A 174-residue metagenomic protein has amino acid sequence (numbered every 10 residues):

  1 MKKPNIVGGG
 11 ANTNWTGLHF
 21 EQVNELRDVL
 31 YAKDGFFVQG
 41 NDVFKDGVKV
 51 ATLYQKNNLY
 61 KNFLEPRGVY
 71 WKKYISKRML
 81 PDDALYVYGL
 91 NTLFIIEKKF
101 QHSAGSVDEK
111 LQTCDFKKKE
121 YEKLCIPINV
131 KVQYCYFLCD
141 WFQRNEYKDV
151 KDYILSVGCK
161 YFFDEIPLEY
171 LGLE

Functional and structural regions predicted by a protein language model:
M1, K119, W141-E174: Non-catalytic C-terminal interaction segments of nucleic acid-processing enzymes
M1-V48, Q55-Y60: Nuclease-adjacent, charged terminal/linker segments that flank catalytic cores
L30-Y31, L64, I154: Hydrophobic alpha-helix position signal
F37-L90: Active-site metal-binding core of divalent-cation-utilizing nuclease and nuclease-like domains
F37-V38, V132, Y161: Residue-level detector of short coil/turn "hinge" positions at structural boundaries
R78, N91-L93, F100-I154: Catalytic cores of nucleic-acid endonucleases
